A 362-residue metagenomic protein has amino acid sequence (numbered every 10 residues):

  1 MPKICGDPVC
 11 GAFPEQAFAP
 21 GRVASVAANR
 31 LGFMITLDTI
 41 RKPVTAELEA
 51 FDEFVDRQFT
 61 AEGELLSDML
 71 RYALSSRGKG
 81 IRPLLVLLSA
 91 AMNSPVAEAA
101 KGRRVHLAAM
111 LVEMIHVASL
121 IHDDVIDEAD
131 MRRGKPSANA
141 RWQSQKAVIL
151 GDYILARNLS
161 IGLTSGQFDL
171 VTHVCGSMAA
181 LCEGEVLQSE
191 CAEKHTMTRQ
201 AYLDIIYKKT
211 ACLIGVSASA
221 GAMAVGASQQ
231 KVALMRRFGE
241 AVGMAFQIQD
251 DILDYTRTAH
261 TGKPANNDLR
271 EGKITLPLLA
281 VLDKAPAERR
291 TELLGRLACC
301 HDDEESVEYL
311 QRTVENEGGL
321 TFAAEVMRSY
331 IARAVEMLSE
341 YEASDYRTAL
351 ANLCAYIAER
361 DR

Functional and structural regions predicted by a protein language model:
P2-R362: All-alpha prenyltransferase/terpene-synthase fold signal
